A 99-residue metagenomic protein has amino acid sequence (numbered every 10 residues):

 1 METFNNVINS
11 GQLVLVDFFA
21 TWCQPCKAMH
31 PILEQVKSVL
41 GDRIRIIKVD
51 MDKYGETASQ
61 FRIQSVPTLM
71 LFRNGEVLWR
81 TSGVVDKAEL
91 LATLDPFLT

Functional and structural regions predicted by a protein language model:
M1-L13, G55: A short beta-strand-turn-helix
Q12, F19-W22, S65: Short pre-active-site segment immediately N-terminal to redox-active cysteine/selenocysteine motifs in thiol-based
L15-V16, I46, L69: Hydrophobic beta-strand anchors of alpha/beta hydrolase catalytic cores
A20, M51, N74: Active-site loop/turn elements of alpha/beta-hydrolase fold enzymes, especially the short glycine-/histidine-rich
K27-V39: Typically the conserved alpha-helix immediately C-terminal to a functionally engaged Cys/Sec in thioredoxin-like
M51-A58: Structural microenvironment flanking redox-active thiols in thiol-disulfide oxidoreductases
F61-M70: Structural micro-motif
R73-T99: Non-catalytic, surface beta->alpha helical segment in thiol-disulfide oxidoreductase systems
